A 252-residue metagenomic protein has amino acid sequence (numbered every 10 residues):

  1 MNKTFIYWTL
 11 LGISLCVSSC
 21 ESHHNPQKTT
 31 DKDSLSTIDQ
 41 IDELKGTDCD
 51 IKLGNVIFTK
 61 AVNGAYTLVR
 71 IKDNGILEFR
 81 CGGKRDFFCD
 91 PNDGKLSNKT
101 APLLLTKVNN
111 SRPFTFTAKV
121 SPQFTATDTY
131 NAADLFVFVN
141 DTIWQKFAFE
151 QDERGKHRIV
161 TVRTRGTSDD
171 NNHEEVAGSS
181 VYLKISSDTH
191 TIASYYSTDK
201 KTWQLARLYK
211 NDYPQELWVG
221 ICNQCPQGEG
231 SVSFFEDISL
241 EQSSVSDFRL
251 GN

Functional and structural regions predicted by a protein language model:
K3-L10: Sec-dependent signal peptide recognition, specifically the positively charged N-region followed immediately by
C16-S19: C-terminal motif of bacterial Sec signal peptides marking the signal peptidase cleavage site
S22: Short, conserved catalytic or interaction motifs in soluble domains
P26-N252: Extracellular glycan-recognition regions
